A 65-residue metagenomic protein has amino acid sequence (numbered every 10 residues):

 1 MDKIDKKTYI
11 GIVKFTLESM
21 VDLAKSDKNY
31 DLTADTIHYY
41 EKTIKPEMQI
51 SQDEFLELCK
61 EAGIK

Functional and structural regions predicted by a protein language model:
D2-K28: N-terminal acidic leader/helix
N29-I64: Short, charge-rich amphipathic interface segments used for partner binding and complex assembly
